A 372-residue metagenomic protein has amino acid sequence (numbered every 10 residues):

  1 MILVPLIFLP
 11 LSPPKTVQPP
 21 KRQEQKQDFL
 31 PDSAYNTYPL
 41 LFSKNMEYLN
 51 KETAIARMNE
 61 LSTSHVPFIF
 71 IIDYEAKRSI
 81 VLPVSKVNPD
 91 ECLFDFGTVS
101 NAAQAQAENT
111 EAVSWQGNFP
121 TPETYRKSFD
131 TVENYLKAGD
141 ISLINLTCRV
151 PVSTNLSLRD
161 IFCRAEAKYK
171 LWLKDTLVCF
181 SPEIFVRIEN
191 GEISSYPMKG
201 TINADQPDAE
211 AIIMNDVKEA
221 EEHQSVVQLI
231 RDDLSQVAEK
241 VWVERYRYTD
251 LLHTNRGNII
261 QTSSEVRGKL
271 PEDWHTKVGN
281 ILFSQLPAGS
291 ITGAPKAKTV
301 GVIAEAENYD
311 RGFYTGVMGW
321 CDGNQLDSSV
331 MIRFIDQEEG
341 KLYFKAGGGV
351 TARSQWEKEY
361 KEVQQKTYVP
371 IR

Functional and structural regions predicted by a protein language model:
M1-F42: N-terminal amphipathic/basic-hydrophobic helices that include classical n-h-c signal peptides and signal-anchor
P10, N36-R372: Extended alpha-helical targeting/anchoring segments, especially N-terminal organellar/secretory targeting helices
